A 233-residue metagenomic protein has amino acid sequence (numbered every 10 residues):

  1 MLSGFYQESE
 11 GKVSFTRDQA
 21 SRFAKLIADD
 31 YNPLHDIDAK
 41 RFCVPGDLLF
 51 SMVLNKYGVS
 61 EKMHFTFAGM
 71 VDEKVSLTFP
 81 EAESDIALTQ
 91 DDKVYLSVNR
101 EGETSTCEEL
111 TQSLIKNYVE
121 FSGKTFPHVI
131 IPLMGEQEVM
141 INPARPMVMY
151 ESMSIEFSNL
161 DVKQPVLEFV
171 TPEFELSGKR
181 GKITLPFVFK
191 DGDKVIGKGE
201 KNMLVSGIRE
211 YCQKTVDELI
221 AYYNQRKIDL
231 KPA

Functional and structural regions predicted by a protein language model:
M1-A24, G69-V71, P80-V166, E175-A233: HotDog/MaoC-like acyl-thioester-processing domains
L2-K62: N-terminal ordered "arm"
D36, S76, E138-M140: Glycine-centered secondary-structure boundary/capping sites
V44-A87: Extended, compositionally biased flexible segments
F169-T171: Long, helix-rich, hydrophobic modules that act as membrane-proximal anchors or helical bundle/coiled-coil regulators
